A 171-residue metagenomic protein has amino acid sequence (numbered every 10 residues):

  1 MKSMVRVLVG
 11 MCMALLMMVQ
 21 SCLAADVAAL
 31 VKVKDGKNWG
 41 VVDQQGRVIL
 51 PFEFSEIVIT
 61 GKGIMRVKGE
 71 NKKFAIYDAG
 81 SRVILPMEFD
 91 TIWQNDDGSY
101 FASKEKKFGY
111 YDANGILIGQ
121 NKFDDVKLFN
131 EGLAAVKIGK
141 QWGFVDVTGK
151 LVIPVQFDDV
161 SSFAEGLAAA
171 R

Functional and structural regions predicted by a protein language model:
M1, V19-Q20, E53: Intrinsically disordered, low-complexity segments
M1-V7: Positively charged n-region of N-terminal signal peptides that target proteins for export
V9-Q20: Bacterial N-terminal signal peptides
L23-R171: Residue-level detector of conserved, function-critical positions
